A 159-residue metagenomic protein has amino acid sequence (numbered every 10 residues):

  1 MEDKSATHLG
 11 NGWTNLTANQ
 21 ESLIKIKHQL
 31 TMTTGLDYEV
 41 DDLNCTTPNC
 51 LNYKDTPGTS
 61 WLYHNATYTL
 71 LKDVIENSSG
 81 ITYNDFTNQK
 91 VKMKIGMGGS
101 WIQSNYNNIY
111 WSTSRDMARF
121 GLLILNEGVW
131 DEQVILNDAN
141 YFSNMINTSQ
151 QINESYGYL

Functional and structural regions predicted by a protein language model:
M1-D3, Q29, L71-I75, M117-F120: Active-site SXXK
M1-M32, S79-T113: Active-site helix/loop module of the DD-peptidase/beta-lactamase fold, centered on the serine-lysine SxxK catalytic
E2, Y38-V40, I75-T87, G128-N137: Structural helix-adjacent loops and short alpha-helical linkers that scaffold large soluble proteins
G12-L43, T56-T59, A66-T69, S112-R115 (+1 more regions): Conserved catalytic neighborhood of penicillin-recognizing serine enzymes
T14-T17, K54-W61, K72-N77, N105-N107: Second-shell loop/turn segments in exported
L43-P48, Y63-N65, I95: A short mid-domain helix/strand-loop element embedded in enzyme catalytic domains that forms or borders the active-site
P48-T56, G98-Q103: Acidic/His metal-coordination segments adjacent to aromatic residues that form catalytic metal sites in metalloenzymes
D85, K92-L159: Penicillin-binding protein/beta-lactamase superfamily catalytic region
